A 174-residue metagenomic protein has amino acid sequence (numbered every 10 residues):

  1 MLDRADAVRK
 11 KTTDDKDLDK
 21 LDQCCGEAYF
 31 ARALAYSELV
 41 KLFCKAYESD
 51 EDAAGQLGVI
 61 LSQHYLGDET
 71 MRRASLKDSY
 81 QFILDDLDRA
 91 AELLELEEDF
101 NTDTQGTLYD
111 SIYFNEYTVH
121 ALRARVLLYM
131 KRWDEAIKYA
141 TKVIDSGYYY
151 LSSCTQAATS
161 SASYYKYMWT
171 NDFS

Functional and structural regions predicted by a protein language model:
M1-F30, S37-S174: Structured, solvent-exposed acidic/aromatic patches
